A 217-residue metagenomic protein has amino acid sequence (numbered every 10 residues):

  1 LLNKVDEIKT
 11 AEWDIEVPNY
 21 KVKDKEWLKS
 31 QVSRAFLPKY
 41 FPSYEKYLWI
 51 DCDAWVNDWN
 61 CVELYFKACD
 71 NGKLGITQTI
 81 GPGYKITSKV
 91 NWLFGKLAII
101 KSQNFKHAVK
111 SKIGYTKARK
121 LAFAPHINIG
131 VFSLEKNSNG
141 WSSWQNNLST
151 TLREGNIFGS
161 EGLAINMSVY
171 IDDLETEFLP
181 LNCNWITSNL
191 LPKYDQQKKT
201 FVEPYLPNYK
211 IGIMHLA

Functional and structural regions predicted by a protein language model:
L1-A217: Glycosyltransferase catalytic domains, chiefly GT-A lineage
